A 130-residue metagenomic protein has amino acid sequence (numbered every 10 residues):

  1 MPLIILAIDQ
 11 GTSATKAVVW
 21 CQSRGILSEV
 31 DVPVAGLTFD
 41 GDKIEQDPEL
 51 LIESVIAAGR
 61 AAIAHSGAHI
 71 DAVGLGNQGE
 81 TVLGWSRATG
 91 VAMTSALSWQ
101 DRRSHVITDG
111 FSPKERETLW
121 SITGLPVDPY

Functional and structural regions predicted by a protein language model:
M1: Nucleotide/phosphate-binding catalytic cleft detector across ATP-hydrolyzing and phosphate-transferring enzymes
I4-I5, Q10-P48, G90-S98: Short glycine-rich, Thr/Ser-proximal phosphate-binding strand/loop in the N-terminal lobe of ATP-dependent enzymes
K16-V18, S54, L83, T108: Active-site-proximal flexible loops/turns
S28-G67, V106-D109: N-terminal phosphate-binding loop and adjacent alpha-helix
R60-Y130: Glycine-rich phosphate-binding/catalytic subdomain of phosphoryl-transfer and nucleotide/sugar-phosphate-processing
